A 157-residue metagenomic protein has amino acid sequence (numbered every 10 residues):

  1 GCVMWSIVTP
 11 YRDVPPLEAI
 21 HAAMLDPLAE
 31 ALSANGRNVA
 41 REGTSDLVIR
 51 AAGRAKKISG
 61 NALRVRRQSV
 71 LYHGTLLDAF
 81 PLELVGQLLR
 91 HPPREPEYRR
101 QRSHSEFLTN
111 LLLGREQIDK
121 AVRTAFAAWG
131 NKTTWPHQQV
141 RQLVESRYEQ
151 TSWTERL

Functional and structural regions predicted by a protein language model:
G1-I7: Short coil-to-beta-strand
P10, V14-P15, A22-V39, K57-L157: Long, positively charged amphipathic alpha-helical accessory segments at protein N-termini or as interdomain linkers
D46-V48: Glycine- and Gly-Pro-enriched alpha-helical subdomains that act as flexible, kink-prone "lid/hinge" or packing modules
A51-K57: A short, glycine/Asx- and small/polar-enriched loop/turn that sits immediately N-terminal to a beta-strand
